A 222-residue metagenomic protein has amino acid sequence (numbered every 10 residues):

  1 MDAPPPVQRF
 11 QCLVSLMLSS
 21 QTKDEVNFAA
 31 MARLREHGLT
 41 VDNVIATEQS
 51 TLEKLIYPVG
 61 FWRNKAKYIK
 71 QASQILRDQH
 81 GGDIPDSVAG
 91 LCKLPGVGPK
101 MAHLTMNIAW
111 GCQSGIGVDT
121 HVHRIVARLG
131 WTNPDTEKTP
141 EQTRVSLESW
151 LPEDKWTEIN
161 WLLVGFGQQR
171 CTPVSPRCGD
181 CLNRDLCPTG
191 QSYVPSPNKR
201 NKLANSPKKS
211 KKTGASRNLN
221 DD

Functional and structural regions predicted by a protein language model:
M1-P207, N218-N220: Catalytic cores of DNA base-excision repair glycosylases
K211: Cytosolic-facing loops and C-terminal tails of multi-pass membrane proteins
